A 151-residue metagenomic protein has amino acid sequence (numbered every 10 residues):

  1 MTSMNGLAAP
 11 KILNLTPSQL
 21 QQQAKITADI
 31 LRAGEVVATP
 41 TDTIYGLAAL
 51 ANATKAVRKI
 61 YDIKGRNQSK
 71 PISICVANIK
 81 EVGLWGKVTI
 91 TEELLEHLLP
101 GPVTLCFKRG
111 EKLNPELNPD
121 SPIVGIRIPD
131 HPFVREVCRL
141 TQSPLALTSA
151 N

Functional and structural regions predicted by a protein language model:
M1-N151: Active-site-adjacent structural elements in enzyme catalytic cores
